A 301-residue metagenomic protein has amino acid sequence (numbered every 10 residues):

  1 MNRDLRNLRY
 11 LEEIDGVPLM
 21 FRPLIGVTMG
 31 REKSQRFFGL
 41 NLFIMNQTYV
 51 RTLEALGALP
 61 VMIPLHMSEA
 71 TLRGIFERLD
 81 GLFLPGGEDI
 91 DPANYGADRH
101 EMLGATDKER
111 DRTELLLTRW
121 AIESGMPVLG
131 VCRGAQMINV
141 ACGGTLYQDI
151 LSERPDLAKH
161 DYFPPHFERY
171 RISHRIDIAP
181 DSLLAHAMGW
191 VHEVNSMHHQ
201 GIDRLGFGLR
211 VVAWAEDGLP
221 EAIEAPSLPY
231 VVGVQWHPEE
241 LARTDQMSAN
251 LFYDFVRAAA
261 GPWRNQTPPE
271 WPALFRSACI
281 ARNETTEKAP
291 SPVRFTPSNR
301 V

Functional and structural regions predicted by a protein language model:
N2-L129, V140-Y147, L151-M188, E193 (+5 more regions): N-terminal beta1-alpha1 cap of cysteine-dependent amidohydrolase-like domains
G130, A135: Glycine-rich beta-to-alpha active-site loop
V232-Q235: Active-site-proximal beta-strand elements of phosphoester/diester hydrolases
